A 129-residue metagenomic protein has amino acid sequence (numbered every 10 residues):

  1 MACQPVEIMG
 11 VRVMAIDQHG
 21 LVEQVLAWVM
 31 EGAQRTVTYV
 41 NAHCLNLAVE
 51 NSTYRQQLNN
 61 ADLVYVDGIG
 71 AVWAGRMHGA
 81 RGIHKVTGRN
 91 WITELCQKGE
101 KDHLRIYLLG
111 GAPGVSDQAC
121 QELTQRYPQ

Functional and structural regions predicted by a protein language model:
M1-N90: N-terminal nucleotide/polyanion-binding subdomain common to many enzyme families
V72, R76-Q129: Conserved beta-alpha
